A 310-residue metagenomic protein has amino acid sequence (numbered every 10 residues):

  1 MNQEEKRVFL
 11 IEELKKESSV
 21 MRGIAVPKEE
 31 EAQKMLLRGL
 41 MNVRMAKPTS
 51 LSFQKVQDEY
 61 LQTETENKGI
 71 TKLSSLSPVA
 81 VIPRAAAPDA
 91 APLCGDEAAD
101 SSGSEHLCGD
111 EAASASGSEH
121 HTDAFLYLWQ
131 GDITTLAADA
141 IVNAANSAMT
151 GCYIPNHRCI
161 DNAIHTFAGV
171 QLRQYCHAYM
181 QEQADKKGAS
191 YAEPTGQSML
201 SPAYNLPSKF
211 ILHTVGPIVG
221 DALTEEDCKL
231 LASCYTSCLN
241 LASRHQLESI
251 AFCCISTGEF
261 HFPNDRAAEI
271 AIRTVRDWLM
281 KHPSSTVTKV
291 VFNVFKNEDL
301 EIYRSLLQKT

Functional and structural regions predicted by a protein language model:
M1-D96, G109-T310: Macrodomain-like recognition of ADP-ribose-binding/processing modules
